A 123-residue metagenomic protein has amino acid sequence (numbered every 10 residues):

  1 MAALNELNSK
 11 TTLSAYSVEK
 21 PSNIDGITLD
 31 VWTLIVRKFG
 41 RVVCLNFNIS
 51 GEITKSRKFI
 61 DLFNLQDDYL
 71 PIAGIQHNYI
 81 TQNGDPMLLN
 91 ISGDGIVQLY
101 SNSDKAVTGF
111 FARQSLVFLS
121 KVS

Functional and structural regions predicted by a protein language model:
M1-T28, Q114, L119-S123: Glycine-rich, low-complexity segments
N5, W32-T33, T108: Coiled-coil-like amphipathic alpha-helices with heptad-repeat character
T12-F39, N48-D67: Surface-exposed ligand/attachment interfaces on beta-rich extracellular proteins
N46-N48, N102: Structured loops at beta-to-helix junctions and adjacent beta-edge loops in soluble globular domains
L70: Extracellular glycan-recognition modules
I75-S123: Helix-rich interaction surfaces within compact, conserved domain-sized segments that mediate assembly or partner
